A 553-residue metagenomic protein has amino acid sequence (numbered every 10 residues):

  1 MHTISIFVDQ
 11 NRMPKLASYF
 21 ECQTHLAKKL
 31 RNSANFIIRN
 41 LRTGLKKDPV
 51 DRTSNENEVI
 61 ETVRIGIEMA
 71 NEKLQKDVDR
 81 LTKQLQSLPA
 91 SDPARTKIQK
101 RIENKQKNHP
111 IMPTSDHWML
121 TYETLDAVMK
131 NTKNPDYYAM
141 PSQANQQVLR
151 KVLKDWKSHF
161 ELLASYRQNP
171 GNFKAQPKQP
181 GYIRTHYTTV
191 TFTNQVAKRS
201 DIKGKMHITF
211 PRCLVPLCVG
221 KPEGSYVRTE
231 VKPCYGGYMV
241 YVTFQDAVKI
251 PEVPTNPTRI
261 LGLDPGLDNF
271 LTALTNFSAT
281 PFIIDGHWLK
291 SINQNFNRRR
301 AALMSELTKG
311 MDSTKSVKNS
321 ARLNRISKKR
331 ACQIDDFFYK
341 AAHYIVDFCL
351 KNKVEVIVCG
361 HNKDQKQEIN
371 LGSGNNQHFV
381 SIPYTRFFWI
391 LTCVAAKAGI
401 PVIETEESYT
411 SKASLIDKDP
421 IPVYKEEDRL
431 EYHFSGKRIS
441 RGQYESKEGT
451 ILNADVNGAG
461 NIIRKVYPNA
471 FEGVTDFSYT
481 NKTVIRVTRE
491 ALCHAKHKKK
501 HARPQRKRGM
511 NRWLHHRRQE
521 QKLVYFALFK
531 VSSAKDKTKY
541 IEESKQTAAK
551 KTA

Functional and structural regions predicted by a protein language model:
M1-A553: Nucleic-acid substrate recognition interfaces
